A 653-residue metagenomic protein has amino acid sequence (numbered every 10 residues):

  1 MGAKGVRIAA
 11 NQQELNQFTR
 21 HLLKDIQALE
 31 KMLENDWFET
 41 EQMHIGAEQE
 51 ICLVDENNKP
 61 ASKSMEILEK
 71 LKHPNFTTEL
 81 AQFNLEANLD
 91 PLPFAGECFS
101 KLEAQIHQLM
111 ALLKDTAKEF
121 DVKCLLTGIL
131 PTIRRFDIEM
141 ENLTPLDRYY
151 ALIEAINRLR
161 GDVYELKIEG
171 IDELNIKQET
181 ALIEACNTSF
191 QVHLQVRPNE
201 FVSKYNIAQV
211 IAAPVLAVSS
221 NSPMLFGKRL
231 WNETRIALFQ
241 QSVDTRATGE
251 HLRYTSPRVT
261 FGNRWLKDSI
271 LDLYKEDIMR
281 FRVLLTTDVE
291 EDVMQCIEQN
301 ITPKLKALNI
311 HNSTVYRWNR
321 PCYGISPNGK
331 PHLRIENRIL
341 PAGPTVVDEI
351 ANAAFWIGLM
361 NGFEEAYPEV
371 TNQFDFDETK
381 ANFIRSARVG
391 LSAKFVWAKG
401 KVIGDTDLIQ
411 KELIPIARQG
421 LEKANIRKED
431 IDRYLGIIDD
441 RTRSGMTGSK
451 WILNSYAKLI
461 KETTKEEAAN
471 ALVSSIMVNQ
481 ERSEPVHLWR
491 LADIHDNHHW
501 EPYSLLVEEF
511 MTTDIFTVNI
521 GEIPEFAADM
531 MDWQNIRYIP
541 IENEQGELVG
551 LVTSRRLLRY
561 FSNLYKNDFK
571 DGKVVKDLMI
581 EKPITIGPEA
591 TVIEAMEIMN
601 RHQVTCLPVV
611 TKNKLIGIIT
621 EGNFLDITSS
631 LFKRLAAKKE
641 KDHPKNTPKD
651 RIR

Functional and structural regions predicted by a protein language model:
M1-H499, H643-P644: Phosphate/nucleotide-binding catalytic core
I129-L130, Y434, E544, R559 (+2 more regions): Residue-level "edge-of-site" marker
G324, E365, W533, N563-N567: Conserved helix-loop functional segments at active or binding sites
W489-D514, A528, T553-H602, L615-R653: Tandem CBS (Bateman) regulatory domains
N519-G521, G587-P588: A short beta-loop-alpha structural element at the N-terminal edge of CoA-dependent acyl/N-acetyltransferase catalytic
M531-Q534, I539-R555, M599, L607-N623: A glycine-centered beta-loop-beta connector
